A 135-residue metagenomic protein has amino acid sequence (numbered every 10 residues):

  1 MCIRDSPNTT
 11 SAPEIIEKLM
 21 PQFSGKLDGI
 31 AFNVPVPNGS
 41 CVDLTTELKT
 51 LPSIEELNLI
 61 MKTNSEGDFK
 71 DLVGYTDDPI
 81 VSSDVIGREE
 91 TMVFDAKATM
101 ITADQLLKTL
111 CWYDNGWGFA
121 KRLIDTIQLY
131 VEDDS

Functional and structural regions predicted by a protein language model:
R4-L107, S135: C-terminal substrate-binding/catalytic lobe of Rossmann-fold NAD(P)-dependent oxidoreductases
N33-P37, W112-F119: Glycine-rich phosphate/pyrophosphate-binding beta-alpha loops
V81, M100, G118-F119, L123-D125: A generic structural signal for solvent-exposed, polar alpha-helical segments
K121-S135: Internal hydrophobic alpha-helix adjacent to the cofactor/substrate pocket in enzyme cavities
